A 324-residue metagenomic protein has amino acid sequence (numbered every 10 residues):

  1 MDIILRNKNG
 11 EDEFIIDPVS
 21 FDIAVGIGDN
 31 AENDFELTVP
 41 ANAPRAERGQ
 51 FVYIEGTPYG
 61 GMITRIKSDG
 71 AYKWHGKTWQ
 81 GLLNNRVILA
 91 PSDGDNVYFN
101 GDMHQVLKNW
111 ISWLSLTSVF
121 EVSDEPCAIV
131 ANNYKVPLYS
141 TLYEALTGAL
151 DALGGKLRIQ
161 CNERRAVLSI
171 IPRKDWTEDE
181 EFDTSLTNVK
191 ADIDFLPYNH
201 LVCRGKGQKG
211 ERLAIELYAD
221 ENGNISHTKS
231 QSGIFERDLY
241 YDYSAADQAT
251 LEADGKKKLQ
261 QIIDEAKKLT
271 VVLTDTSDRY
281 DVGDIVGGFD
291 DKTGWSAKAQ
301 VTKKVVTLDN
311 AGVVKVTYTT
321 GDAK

Functional and structural regions predicted by a protein language model:
M1-D29, T184-K190: Solvent-exposed edge beta-strands and adjacent loop segments that serve as assembly or binding interfaces
M1-K8, V167-L168, H200-R204, V286: Short polybasic amphipathic segments
I27-A41, G70-L82, C203, D264-T274 (+2 more regions): Oligomerization/assembly interface segments of phage tail-like spikes and tubes
L37, G76, P91-E121, K135-C161 (+3 more regions): Amphipathic, non-transmembrane alpha-helical segments in extracytoplasmic/periplasmic proteins
P40-E121: Surface-exposed cap/loop segments at beta↔alpha junctions
A41, D93, K174-A311: Acidic, small/polar-enriched beta strand-loop surface segments
F51-G76, R158, G287-Y318: Short beta-strand and beta-hairpin "edge-sheet" elements
K67-K73, T78-L83, V122-Y198, V202-G207: Short beta-strand-centered interaction patches in the first periplasmic/extracellular domains of large envelope
